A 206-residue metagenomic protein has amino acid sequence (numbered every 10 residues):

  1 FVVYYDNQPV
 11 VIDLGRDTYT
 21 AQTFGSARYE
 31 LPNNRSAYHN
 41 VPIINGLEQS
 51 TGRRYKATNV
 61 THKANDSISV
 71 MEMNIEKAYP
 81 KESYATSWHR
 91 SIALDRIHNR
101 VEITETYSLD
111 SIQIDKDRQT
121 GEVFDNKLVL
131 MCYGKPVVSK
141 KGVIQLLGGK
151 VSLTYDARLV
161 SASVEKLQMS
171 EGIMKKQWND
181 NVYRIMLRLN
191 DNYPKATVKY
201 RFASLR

Functional and structural regions predicted by a protein language model:
F1-Q22, E30: Internal mixed beta-strand/loop scaffold within catalytic domains of large alpha/beta enzymes
Q22-R206: CBM-like, beta-strand-rich accessory domains located in the C-terminal region of large, secreted polysaccharide-active
